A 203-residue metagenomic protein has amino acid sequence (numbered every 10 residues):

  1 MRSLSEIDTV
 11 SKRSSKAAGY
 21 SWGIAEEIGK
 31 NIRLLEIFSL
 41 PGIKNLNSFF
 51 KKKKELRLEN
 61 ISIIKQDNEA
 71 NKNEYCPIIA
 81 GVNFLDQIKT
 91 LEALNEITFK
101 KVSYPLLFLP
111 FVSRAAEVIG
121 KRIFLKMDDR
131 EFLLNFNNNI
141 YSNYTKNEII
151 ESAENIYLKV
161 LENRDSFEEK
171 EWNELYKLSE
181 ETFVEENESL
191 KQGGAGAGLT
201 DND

Functional and structural regions predicted by a protein language model:
M1-I63: Long alpha-helical, hydrophobic tracts
L4, E26, I32, I79-I88 (+1 more regions): Aromatic-enriched hydrophobic runs in primary sequence
G19, G23, G29, G42 (+3 more regions): Residue-identity detector for glycine
S21, Y104-P105, E168: Short, structured coil/loop segments at alpha-helix boundaries
I43-N138: A glycine-rich, acidic short-motif signal
F99-K100, S113-D203: Glycine-rich, aromatic-bearing surface loops/beta-hairpins
